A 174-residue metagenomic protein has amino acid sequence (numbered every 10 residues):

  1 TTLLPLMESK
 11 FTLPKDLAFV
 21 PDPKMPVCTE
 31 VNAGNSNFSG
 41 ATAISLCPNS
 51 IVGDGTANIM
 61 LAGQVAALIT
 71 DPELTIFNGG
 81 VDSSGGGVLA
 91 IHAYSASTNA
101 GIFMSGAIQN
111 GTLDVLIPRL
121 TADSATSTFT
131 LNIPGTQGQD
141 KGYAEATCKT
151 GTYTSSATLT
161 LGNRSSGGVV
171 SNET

Functional and structural regions predicted by a protein language model:
T1-T174: Ser/Thr/Pro/Gly-rich, low-complexity intrinsically disordered stalk/linker tracts of secreted and surface-exposed
